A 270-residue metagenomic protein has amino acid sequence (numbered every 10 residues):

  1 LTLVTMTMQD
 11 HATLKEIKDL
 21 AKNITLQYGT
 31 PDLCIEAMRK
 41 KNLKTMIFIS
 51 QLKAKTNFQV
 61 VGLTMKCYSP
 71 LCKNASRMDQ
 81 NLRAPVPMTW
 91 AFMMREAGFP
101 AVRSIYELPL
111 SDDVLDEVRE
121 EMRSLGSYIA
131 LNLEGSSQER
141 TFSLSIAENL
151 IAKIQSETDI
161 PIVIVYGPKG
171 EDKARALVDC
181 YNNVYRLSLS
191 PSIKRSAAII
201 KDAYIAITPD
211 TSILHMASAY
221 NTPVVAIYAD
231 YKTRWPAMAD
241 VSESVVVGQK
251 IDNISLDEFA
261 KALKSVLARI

Functional and structural regions predicted by a protein language model:
L1-I270: Catalytic machinery of carbohydrate-active enzymes, primarily nucleotide-sugar-dependent glycosyltransferases
